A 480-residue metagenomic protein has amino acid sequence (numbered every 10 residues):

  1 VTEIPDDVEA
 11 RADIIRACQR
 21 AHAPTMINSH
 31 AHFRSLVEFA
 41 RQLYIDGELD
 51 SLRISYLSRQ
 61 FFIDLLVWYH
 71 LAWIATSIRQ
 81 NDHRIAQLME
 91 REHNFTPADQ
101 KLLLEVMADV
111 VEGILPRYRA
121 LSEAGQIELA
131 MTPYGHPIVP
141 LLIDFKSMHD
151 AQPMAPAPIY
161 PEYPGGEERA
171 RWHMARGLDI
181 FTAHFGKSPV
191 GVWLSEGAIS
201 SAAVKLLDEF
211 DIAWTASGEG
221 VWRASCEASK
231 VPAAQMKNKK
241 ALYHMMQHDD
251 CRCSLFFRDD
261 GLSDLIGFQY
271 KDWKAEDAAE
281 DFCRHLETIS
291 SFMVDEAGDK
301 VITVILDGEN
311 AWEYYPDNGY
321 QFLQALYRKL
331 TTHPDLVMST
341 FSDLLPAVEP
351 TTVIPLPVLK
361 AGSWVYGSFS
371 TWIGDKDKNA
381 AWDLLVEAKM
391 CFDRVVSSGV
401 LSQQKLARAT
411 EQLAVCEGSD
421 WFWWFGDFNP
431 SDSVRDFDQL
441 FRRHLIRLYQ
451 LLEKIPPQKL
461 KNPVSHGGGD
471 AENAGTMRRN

Functional and structural regions predicted by a protein language model:
V1-E90, V231-N480: Active-site and substrate-binding clefts of carbohydrate-active enzymes
V1-H173, V190-L194, A213-G220, T340: Short, well-structured secondary-structure segments
I114, G166-V231, N310-H333: Catalytic domains of cell-wall/extracellular-matrix polysaccharide-remodeling enzymes, centered on de-N-acetylation
R117-A120, A203, A241-M246: Catalytic micro-motifs at enzyme active sites that drive phosphoryl/nucleotidyl and oxygen chemistry
E123-Q126, I199, K405-L406, F437: Secondary-structure capping and boundary motifs in well-ordered enzyme cores
G125-E128, G186-V190, F210-I212, R252 (+2 more regions): Short, well-ordered coil/turn segments that N-cap beta-strands
I138-D144, M148-E168, W172-M174, G220-C226 (+4 more regions): Positively charged, amphipathic and often flexible ligand-engagement surfaces
P153, A157-L194, H285-I305: CE4/NodB-like, metal-dependent polysaccharide N-deacetylase domain that modifies extracellular/periplasmic N-acetylated
